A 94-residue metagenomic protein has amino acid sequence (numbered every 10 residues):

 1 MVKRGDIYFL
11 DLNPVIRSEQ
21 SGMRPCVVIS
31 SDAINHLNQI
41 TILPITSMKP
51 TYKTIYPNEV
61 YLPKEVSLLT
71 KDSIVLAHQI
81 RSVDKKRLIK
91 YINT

Functional and structural regions predicted by a protein language model:
M1-T94: Conserved functional hotspots at enzyme active or ligand-binding sites that engage polyanionic ligands
